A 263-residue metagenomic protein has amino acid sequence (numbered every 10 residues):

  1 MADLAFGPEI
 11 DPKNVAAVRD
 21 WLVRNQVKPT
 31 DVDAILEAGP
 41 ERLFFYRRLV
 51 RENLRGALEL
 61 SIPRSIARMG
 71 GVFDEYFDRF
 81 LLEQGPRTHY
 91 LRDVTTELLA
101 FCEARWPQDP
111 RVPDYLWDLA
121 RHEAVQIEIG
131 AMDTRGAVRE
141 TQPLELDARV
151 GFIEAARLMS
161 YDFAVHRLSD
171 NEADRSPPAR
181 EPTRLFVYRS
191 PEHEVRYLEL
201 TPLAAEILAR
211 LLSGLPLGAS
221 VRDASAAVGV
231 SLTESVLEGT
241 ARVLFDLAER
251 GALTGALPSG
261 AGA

Functional and structural regions predicted by a protein language model:
M1-Q142, L198-A263: Long, charge-rich, low-complexity alpha-helical segments
G151-S213: Low-complexity, glycine/alanine/valine/leucine- and proline-rich hydrophobic stretches
